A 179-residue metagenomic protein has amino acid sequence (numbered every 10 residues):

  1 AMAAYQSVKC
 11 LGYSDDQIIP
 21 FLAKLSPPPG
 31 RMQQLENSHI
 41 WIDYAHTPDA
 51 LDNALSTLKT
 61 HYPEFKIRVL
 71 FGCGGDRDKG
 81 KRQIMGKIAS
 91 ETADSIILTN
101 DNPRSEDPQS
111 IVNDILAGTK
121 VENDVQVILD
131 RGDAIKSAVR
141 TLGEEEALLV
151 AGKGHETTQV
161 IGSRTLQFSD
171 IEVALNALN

Functional and structural regions predicted by a protein language model:
A3-N179: ATP-dependent carboxylate-amine ligase
